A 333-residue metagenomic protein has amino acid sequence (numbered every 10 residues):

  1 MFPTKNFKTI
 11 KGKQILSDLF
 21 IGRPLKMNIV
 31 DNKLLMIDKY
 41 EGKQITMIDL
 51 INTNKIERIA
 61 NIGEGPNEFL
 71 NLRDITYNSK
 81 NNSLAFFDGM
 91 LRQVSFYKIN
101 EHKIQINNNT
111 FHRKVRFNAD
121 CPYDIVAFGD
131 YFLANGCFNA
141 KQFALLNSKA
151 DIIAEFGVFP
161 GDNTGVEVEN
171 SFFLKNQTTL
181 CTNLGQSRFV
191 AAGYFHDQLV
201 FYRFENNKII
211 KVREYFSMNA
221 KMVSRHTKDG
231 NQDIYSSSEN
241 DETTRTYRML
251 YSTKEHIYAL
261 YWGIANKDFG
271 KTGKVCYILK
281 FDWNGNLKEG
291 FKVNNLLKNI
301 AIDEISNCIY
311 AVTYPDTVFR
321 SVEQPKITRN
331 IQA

Functional and structural regions predicted by a protein language model:
M1-G22, D233-E239, N286: A short helix->beta-strand "capping" segment at the edge of beta-propeller domains
K13-K43, R248-A265: Beta-strand-rich domains and repeat architectures in extracellular enzymes and scaffolds, especially beta-propellers
L25-N28, D74-K80, Y123-F128, F172-Q186 (+3 more regions): Structural signature of eukaryotic scaffold interfaces centered on beta-propeller domains
N54-A85, G89, F111-V115, N294-K298: Blade-loop segments of beta-propeller domains
I99-G129, N135: Asp-box/WD-like beta-propeller blade repeats and closely related beta-sheet repeat scaffolds
I209-L250: Flexible internal linker/loop segments at domain or repeat junctions
M218-D229, W283-D303: Conserved blade-ending motifs and adjacent loop-strand segments that build the rim/top face of beta-propeller domains
N240-K280: Loop/turn-rich, solvent-exposed surfaces of beta-rich toroidal or solenoidal domains
